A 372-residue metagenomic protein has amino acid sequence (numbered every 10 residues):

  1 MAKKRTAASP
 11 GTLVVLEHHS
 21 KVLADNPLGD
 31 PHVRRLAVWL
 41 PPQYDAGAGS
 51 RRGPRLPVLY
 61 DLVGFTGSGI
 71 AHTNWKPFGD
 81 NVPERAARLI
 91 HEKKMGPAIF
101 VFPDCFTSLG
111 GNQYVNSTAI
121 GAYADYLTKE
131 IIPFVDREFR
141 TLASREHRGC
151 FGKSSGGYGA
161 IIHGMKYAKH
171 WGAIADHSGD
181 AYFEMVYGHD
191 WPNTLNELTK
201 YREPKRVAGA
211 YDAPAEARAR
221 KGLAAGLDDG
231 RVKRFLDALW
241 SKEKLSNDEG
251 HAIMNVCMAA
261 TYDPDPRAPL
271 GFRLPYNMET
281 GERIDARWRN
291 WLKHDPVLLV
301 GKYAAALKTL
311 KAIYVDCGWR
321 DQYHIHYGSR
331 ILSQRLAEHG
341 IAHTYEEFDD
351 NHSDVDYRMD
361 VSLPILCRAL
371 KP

Functional and structural regions predicted by a protein language model:
M1-P372: Non-catalytic cap/lid and distal C-terminal segments of serine-dependent acyl enzymes
